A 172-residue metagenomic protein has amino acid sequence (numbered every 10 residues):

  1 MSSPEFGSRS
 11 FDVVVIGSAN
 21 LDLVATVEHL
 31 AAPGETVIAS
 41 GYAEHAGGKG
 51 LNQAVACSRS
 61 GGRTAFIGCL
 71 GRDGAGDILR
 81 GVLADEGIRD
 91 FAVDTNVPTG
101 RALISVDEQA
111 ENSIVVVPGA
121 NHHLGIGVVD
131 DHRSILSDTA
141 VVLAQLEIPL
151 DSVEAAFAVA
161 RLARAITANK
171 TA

Functional and structural regions predicted by a protein language model:
M1-C69, G76-G81: Glycine-rich phosphate/adenosyl-contacting loop at the front of the ribokinase-like
S2-A19, D77-D94, I104-A172: Ribokinase/PfkB-type carbohydrate-kinase core domain
I16, S40-E44, I67-R72, G87-G100 (+1 more regions): Beta-strand->loop->alpha-helix junctions that form or flank phosphate-binding loops in nucleotide-handling enzymes
L23-A25, G74-D77, T99-R101, S113: Short active-site-adjacent helix-start/loop capping segments
G34, G50, G71, G100 (+1 more regions): Glycine-centered flexibility motif
K49-N52, A75, P98-G100, D151-V153: Short glycine/serine/threonine-rich phosphate/pyrophosphate-binding segments that cradle anionic phosphate groups
R63-R72, P149, V153-F157: A broadly tuned preference for mixed-charge, low-complexity surface segments
